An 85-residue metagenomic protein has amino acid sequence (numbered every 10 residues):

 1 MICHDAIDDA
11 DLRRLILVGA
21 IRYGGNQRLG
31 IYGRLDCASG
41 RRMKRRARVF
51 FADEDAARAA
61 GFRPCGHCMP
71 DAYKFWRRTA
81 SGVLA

Functional and structural regions predicted by a protein language model:
M1-A85: Mature, structured domains enriched in cysteine- and short glycine motifs
